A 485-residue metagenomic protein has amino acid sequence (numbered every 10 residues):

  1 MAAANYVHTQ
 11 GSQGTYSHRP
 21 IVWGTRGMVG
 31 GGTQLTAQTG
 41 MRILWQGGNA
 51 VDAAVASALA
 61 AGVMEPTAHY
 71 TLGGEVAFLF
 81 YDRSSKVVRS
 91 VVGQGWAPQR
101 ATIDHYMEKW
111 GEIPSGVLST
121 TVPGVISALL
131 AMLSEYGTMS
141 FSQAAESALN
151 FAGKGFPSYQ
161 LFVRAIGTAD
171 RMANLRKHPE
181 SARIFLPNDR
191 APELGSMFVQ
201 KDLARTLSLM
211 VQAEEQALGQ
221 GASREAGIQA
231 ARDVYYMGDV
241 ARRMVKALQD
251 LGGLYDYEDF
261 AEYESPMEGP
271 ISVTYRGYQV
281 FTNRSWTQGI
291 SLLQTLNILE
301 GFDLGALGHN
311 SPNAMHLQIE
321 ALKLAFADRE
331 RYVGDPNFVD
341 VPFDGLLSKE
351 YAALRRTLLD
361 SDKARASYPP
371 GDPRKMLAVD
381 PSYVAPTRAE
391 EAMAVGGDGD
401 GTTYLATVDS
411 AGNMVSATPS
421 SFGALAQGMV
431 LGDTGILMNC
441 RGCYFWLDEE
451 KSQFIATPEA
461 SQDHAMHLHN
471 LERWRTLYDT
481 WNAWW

Functional and structural regions predicted by a protein language model:
A2-Q38, R42, G48-A230, Y235-T287 (+4 more regions): Noncatalytic scaffold domains of N-terminal-nucleophile
Y6-V7, D189, A241, G253 (+2 more regions): Internal maturation/activation junctions in enzymes
V29-G30, S90-G93, Q279-R284, S291-L296 (+4 more regions): Short, well-ordered beta-strand elements
V63-Y70, G74-Y81, S85-S90, K246 (+3 more regions): Active-site rim segments in enzyme catalytic domains, especially the processed small/beta chain of N-terminal
P66-T67, P192-L194, A230-V234, D259-E262 (+8 more regions): Generic recognition of flexible, low-complexity loop/linker segments
W96, F422-A424, W485: A short acidic/small-residue loop/turn micro-motif
G252-R276, R356-T357, S361-G396, T434 (+1 more regions): Active-site Gly/Thr loop motif
G277, T295, A325, G412 (+1 more regions): Hydrophobic, well-ordered secondary-structure elements that form the walls of internal hydrophobic environments
